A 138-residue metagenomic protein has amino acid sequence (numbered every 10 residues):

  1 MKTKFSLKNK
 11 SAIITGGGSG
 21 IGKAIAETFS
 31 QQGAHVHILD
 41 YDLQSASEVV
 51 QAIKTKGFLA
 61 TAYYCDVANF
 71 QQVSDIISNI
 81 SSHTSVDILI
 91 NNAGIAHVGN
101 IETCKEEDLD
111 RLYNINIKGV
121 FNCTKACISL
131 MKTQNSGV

Functional and structural regions predicted by a protein language model:
F5-H37: Canonical Rossmann dinucleotide-binding motif of NAD(H)/NADP(H)-dependent dehydrogenases/reductases, specifically
K10, F58-L59, S85-D87, M131-V138: Active-site loop of short-chain dehydrogenase/reductase
A34-E48: Conserved glycine-rich Rossmann-like NAD(P)H-binding loop of the short-chain dehydrogenase/reductase
L43-Q44, Y63-D75, E106: The beta1-alpha1 cofactor-binding region of Rossmann-like NAD(H)/NADP(H)-dependent oxidoreductases
N92-H97: Conserved NAD(P)H cofactor-binding loop of Rossmann-fold oxidoreductase domains
N100-I101, K105-Y113: Substrate-binding pocket helix/loop in short-chain dehydrogenase/reductase
T124-K125: A short, exposed helix-loop element centered on a Lys and neighboring polar residues
